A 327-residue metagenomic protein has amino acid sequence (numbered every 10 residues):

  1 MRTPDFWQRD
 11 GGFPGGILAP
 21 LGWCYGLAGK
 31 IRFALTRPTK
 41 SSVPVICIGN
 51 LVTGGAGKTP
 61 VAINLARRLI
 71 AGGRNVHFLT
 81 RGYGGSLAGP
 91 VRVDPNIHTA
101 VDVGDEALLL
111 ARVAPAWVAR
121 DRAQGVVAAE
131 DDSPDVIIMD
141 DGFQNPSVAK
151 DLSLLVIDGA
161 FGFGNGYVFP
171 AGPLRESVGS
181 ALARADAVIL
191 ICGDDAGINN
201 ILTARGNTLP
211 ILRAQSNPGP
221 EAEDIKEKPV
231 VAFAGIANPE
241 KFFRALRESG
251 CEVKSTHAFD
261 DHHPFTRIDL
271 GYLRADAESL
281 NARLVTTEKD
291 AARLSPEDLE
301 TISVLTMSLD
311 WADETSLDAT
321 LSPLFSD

Functional and structural regions predicted by a protein language model:
M1-Q8, G162-R283: C-terminal accessory "lid"/substrate-recognition subdomains
R2-P44: A transmembrane-helix-recognition feature enriched in membrane-embedded lipid enzymes and envelope glyco-/phospholipid
C24, T59, L110, D140 (+3 more regions): Residue-level signal for inorganic ion chemistry
K30-H98: Walker A (P-loop) phosphate-binding motif
I48, L79, I157, A214 (+2 more regions): Hydrophobic residues at beta-strand termini and immediately following loops that shape nucleotide-binding pockets
H77-L79, L155, P229-F233: Conserved beta-strand elements of the Class I
G82-G84, A88-N207: Phosphate/Mg2+-binding loops and adjacent switch elements in nucleotide/diphosphate-handling enzyme cores
D260-H263, E300-D327: Short, flexible loop segments at boundaries between secondary-structure elements
